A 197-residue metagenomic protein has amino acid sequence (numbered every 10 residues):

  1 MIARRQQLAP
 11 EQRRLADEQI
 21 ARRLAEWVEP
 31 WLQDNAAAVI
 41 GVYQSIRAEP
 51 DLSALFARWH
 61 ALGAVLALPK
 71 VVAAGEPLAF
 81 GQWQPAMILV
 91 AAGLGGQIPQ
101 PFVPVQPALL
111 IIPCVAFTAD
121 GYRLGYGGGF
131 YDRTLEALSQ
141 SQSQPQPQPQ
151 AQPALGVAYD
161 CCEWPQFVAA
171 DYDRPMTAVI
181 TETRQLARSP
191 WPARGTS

Functional and structural regions predicted by a protein language model:
M1-Q106: N-terminal active-site beta-alpha-beta segment that forms phosphate/nucleotide-binding and substrate-recognition loops
A74-S197: Conserved phosphate- and dinucleotide-binding cores of soluble alpha/beta proteins, encompassing both enzyme active
